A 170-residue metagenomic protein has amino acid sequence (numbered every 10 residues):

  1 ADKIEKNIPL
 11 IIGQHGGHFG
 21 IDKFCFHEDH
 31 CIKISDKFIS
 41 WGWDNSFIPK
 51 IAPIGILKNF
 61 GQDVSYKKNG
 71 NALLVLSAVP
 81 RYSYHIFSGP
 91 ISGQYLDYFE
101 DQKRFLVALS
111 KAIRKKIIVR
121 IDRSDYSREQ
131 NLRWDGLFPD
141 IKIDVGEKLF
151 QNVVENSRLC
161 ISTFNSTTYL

Functional and structural regions predicted by a protein language model:
A1, G16-F19, D44-S46, L57-N59 (+3 more regions): Short, solvent-exposed loop/turn segments at secondary-structure junctions
K3-F60: Active-site-proximal region of nucleotide-activated glycan assembly enzymes, centered on histidine/acidic-rich loops
N7-I8, A112-I117, D140-I143: A generic structural motif
P9-Q14, I21-F24, D29-H30, G146-L170: A donor-sugar binding/catalytic signature common to diverse glycosyltransferases and related nucleotide-sugar
I11-G13, I39, L73-V75, I118 (+1 more regions): Structural motif
K33, G42, F47-P53, Y66-N69 (+4 more regions): Catalytic binding pocket for nucleotide-activated donors in carbohydrate/polymer assembly enzymes
S40, A52, P139-E147: Short acidic-hydrophobic, aromatic-tinged amphipathic segments that line or gate anion-handling sites
A52-G136: Conserved catalytic-core segment of nucleotide-activated headgroup transferases in glycan assembly
